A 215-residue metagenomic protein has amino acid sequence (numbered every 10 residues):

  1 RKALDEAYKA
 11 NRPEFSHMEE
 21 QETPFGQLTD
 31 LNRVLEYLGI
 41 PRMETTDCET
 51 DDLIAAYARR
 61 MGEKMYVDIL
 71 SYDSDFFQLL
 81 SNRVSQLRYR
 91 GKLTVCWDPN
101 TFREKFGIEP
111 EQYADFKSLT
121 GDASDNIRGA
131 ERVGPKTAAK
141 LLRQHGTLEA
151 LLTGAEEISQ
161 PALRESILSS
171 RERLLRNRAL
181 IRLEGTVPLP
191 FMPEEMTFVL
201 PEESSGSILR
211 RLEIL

Functional and structural regions predicted by a protein language model:
R1-D68, F76-C96, L175-L200: Noncatalytic, basic helical substrate-engagement surface that gates or grips nucleic-acid strands
N11, F15-E20, I40-P41, R83 (+1 more regions): Non-catalytic nucleic-acid-binding/docking modules located in mid-to-C-terminal regions of nucleic-acid enzymes
